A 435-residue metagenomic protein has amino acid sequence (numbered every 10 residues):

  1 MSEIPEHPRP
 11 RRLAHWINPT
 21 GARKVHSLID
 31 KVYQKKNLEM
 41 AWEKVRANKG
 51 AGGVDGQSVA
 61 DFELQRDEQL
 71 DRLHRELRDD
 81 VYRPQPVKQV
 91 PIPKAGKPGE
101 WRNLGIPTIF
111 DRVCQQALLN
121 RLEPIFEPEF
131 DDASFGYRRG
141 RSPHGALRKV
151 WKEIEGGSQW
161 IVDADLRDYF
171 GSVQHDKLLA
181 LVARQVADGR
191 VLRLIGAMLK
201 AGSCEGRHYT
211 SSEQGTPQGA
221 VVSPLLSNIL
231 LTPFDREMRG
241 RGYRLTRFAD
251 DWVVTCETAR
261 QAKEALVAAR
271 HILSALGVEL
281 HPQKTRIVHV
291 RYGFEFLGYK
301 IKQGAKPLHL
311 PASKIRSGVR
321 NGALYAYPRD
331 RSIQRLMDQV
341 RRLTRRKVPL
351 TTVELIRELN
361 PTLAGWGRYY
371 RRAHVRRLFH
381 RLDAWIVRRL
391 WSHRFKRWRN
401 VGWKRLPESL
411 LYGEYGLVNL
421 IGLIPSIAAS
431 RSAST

Functional and structural regions predicted by a protein language model:
M1-D67, D71: Non-catalytic, polymerase-adjacent accessory regions of viral genome-replication enzymes
Y33-L38, P84-V90, K94-G96, L199 (+3 more regions): Core structural elements
E76-P91, E129-G293: Conserved polymerase palm-domain catalytic core
N103, S211-T216, A323-Y325, R341-L355 (+2 more regions): Short, solvent-exposed helix-loop connector elements
I109-F110, C114, W151: Duplex nucleic acid-engaging cores and interfaces of nucleic-acid transaction enzymes
K200, L276-T351: A conserved non-catalytic segment of reverse transcriptases and RNA-directed RNA polymerases corresponding to the late
T285-G293, L359-T362, F379-V387, W403-L410: A glycine-rich phosphate-binding loop feature that marks nucleotide/adenosyl-phosphate handling sites
W385-R389, R394-T435: Extended C-terminal regions of large enzymes
